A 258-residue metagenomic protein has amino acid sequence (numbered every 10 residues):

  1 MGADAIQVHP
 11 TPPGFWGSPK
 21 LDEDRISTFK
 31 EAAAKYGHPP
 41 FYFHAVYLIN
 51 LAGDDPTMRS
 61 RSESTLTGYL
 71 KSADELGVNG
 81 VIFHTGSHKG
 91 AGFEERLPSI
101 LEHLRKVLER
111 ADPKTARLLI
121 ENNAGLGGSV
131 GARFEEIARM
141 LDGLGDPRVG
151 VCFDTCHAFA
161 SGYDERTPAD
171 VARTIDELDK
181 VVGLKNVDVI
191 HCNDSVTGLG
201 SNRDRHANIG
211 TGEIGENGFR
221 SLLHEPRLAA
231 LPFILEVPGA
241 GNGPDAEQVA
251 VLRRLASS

Functional and structural regions predicted by a protein language model:
M1-A45, I49-K71, S258: N-terminal pre-domain/capping segments
D4-V8, F41-A45, V81-F83, L118-I120 (+3 more regions): Hydrophobic faces of well-ordered beta-strands that scaffold small-molecule active sites in alpha/beta enzyme cores
T11-P13, V46-L48, G86-H88, E121-G125 (+3 more regions): Active-site beta-loop-alpha junctions enriched in small/polar residues
P12-R25, I49-A52, H88-A91, L126-G131 (+1 more regions): Acidic-and-aromatic substrate-binding clefts and catalytic sites of carbohydrate-active enzymes
L21-S27, E63-L66, L97-L101, R133-I137 (+2 more regions): Charged helix-capping and loop-helix junction motifs
E23-F43, I100-P113, A138-L144, E213-P226: Alpha-helix-loop-beta-strand connector modules within alpha/beta enzyme cores
L51-G150: Active-site acidic/histidine proton-transfer and metal-coordination neighborhood in alpha/beta enzyme cores
F134, A138-S258: Histidine-acidic metal/acid-base catalytic patches
